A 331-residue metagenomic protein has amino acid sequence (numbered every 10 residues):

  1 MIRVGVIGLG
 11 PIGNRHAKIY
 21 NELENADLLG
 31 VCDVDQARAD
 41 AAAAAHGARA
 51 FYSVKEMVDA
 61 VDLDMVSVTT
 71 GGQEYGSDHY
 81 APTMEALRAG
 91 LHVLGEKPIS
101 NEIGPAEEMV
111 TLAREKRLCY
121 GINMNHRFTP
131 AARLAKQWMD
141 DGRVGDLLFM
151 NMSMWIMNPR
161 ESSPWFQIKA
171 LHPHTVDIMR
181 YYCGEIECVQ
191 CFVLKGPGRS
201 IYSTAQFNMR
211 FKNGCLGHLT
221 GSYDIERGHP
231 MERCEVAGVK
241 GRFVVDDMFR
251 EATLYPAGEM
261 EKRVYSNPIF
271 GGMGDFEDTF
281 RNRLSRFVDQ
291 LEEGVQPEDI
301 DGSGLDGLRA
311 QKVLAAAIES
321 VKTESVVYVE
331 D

Functional and structural regions predicted by a protein language model:
M1-H46, V288: N-terminal Rossmann-like dinucleotide-binding module
P11, M65-T70, E107, E115-L118 (+1 more regions): C-terminal helix-rich "cap/oligomerization" subdomain common to oxidoreductases
A48-L112: Beta-loop-alpha module in the N-terminal Rossmann-like domain of NAD(P)-dependent dehydrogenases, especially those
Y52, G95, Y120-I122, V245: Hydrophobic residues in well-ordered beta-strands that form the structural core
I99-S162: A contiguous active-site-proximal alpha/beta segment in oxidoreductase catalytic domains
N123-P130, M154-Q190, Y202-S203, D306: Mid-domain beta-loop-alpha active-site segment that forms a flexible, acidic cofactor/metal-binding surface
A170, V176-T253, T279-Q296: Contiguous beta-strand/loop segments that form the cofactor/metal-binding neighborhood of enzyme cores
